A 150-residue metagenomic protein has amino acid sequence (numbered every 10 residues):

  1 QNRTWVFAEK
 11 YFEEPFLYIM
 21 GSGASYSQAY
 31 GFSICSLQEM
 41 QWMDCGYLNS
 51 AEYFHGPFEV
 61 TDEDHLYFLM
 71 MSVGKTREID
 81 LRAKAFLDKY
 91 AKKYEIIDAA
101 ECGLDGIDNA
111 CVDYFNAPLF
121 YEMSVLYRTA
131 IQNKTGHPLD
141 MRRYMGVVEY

Functional and structural regions predicted by a protein language model:
R3-Y150: A SIS-like phosphosugar-recognition module
